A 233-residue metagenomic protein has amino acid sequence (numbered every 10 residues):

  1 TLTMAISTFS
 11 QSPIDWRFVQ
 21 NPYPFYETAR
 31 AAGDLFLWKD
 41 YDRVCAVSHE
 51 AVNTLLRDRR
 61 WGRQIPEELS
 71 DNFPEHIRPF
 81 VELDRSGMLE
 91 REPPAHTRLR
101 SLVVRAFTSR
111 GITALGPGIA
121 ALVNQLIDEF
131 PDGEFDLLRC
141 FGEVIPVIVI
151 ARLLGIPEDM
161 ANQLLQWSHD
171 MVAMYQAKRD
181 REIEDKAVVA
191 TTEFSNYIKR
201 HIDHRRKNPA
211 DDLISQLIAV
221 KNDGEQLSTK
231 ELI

Functional and structural regions predicted by a protein language model:
T1-L138, I148-L165, H169-R179, E184-V189 (+3 more regions): Active-site substrate-recognition loop segments, prototypically the cytochrome P450 B′-helix/B-C loop
P24, E50, V144-I145, D212 (+1 more regions): Active-site phosphate/pyrophosphate-handling residues
E143, V147, A151-R152, T192-S195 (+1 more regions): Central I-helix of cytochrome P450 enzymes
A187, T191-N196, R200, D211-V220: Amphipathic alpha-helical interface segments
